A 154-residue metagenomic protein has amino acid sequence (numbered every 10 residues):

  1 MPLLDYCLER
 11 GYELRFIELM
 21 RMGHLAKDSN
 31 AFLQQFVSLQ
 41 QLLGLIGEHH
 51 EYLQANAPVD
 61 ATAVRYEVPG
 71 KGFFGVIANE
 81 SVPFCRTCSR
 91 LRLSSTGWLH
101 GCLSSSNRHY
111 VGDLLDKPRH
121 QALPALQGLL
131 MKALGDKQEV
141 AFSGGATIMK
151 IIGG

Functional and structural regions predicted by a protein language model:
M1-F73: Radical SAM enzyme [4Fe-4S]-AdoMet core and its adjacent flexible, acidic and glycine-rich loops/tails across
M1-Y6, R15-L19, H24, L39 (+4 more regions): N-terminal, helix-rich and Lys/Arg-enriched segments in bacterial and organellar proteins
H50-S104: C-terminal accessory regions of radical SAM enzymes
E80, R86-G154: Flexible mid-to-C-terminal extensions adjoining Fe-S/redox cofactors in radical SAM and related proteins
